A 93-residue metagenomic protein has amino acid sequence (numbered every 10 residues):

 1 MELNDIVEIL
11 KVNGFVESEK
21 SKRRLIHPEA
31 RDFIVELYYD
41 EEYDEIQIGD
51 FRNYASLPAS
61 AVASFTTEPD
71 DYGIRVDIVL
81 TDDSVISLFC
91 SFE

Functional and structural regions predicted by a protein language model:
E2-K22, I34, F65-E93: Acidic, Ser/Thr- and proline-rich intrinsically disordered linker/docking segments of eukaryotic scaffolds
K22-E29: A cross-family detector of function-defining hotspots
E29-R75: Acidic, low-complexity, intrinsically disordered interaction modules
